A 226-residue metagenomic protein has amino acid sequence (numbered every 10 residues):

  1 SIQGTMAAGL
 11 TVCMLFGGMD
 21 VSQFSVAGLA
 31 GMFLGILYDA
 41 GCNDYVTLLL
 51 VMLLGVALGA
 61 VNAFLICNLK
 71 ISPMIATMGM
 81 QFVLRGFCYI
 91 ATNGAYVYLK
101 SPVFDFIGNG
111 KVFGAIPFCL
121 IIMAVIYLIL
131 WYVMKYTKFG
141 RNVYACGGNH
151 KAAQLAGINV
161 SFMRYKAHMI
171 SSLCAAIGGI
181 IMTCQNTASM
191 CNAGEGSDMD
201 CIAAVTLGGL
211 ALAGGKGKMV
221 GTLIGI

Functional and structural regions predicted by a protein language model:
S1-G4, D44-L54, L120, A193-C201: Structural signature of hydrophobic alpha-helical transmembrane segments
S1-N43, F64-I71, G209-M219: Single transmembrane alpha-helix segments in multi-pass membrane proteins
A8-V12, F33-L37, A60-F64, G86 (+4 more regions): Alpha-helical transmembrane segments of multipass membrane proteins
A30-G31, L54, M80-L84, I122 (+3 more regions): Transmembrane alpha-helical core residues of multi-pass small-molecule transporters, especially secondary transporters
C42-Q81, I224-G225: Alpha-helical transmembrane segments within multi-pass membrane transporters and channels
N43-V51, A57-N62, V112-S189: Helix-loop-helix "hairpin" substructures at the membrane interface of multi-pass membrane proteins
L69, P73-T137, M163-K166, Q185-G194: Transmembrane helix-bundle core of multi-pass membrane transporters and related energy-transducing complexes
A175, Q185-I226: Transmembrane alpha-helical segments in multi-pass inner-membrane proteins
